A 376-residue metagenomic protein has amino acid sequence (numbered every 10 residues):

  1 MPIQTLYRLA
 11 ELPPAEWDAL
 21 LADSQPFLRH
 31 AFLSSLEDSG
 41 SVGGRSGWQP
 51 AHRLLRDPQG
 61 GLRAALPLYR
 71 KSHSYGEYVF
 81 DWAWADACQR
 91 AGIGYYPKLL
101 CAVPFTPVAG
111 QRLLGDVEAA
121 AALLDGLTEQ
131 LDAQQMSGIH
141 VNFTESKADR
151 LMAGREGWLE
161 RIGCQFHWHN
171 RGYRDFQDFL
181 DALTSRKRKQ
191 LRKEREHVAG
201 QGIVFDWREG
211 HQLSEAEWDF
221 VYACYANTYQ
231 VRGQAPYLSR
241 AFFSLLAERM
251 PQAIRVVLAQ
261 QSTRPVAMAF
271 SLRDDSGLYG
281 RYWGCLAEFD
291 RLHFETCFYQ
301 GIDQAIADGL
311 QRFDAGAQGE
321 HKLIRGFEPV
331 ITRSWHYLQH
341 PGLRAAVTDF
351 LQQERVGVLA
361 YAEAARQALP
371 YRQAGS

Functional and structural regions predicted by a protein language model:
M1-S376: N-acyltransferase acceptor-side catalytic subdomain
